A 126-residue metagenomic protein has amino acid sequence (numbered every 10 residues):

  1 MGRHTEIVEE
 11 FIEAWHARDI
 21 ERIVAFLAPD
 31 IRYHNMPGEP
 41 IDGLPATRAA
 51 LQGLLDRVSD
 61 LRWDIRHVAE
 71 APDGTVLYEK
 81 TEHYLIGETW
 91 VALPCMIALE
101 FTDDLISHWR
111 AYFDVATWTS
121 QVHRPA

Functional and structural regions predicted by a protein language model:
M1-P29, V122-A126: Short, low-complexity N-terminal intrinsically disordered segments enriched in polar/charged residues
R3, I7, L55-A126: A beta-strand edge to alpha-helix "cap/lid" segment located at domain peripheries
I20-V24, A28-G74: A solvent-exposed, acidic/Ser-Thr-rich amphipathic alpha-helical stretch
